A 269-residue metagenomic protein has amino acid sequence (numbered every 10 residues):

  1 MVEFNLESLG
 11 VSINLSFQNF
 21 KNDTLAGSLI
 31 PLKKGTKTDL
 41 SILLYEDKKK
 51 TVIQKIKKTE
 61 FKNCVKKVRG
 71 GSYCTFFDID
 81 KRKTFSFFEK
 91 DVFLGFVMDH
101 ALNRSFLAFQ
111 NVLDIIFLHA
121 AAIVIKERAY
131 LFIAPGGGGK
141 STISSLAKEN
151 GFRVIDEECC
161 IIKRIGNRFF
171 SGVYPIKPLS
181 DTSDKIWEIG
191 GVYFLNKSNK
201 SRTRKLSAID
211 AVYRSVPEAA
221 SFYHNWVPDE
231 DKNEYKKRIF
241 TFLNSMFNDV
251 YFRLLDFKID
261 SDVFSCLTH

Functional and structural regions predicted by a protein language model:
M1-L25, K34-S41, A121, I125-P135 (+1 more regions): Glycine-rich, often acidic-flanked micro-motifs that create phosphate/phosphodiester-binding or positioning elements
M1-S86, H269: Long, basic/Gly/Ser/Thr-rich N-terminal segments that mediate initial subcellular attachment or targeting
V68, D114-I116, I155: Short solvent-exposed loop/turn micro-motifs enriched in small/polar/acidic residues
Y73, R82-T84, D114, H119-A121 (+2 more regions): Generic beta-strand structural signal
T84-L94: Short histidine-centered catalytic/ligand-binding loop motif
V97-F117: N-terminal pre-Walker A segment at the start of P-loop NTPase domains
G138-K140: Conserved glycine(s) of the Walker
I143-S144: Post-Walker A alpha-helix
